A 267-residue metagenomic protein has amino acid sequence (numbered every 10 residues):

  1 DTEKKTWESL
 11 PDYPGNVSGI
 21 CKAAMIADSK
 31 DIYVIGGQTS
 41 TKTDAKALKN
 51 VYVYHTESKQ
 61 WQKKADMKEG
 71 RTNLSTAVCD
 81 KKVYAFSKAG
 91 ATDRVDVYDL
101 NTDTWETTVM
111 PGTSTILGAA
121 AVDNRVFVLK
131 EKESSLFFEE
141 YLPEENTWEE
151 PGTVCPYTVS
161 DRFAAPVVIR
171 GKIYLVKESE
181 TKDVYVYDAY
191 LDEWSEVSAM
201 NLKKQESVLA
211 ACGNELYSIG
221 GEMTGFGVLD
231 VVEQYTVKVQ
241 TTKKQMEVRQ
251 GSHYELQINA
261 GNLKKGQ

Functional and structural regions predicted by a protein language model:
D1-R249, Q257: Kelch-like beta-propeller repeat domains
R249-H253, G266: Solvent-exposed, conformationally flexible loop/turn segments
N259-L263: Acidic, Ser/Thr
